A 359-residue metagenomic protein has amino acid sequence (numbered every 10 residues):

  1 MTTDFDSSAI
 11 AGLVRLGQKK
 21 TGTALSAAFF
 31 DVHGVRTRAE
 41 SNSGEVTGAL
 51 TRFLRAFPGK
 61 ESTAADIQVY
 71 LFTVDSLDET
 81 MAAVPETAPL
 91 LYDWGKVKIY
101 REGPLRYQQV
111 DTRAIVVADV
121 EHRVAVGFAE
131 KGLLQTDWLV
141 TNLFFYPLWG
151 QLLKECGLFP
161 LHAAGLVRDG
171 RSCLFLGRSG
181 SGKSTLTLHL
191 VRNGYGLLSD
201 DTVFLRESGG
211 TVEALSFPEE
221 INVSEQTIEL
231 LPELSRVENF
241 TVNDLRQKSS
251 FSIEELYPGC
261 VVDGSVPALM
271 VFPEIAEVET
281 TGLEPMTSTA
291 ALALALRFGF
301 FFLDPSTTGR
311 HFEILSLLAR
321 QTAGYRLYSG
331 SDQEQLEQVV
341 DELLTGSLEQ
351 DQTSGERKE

Functional and structural regions predicted by a protein language model:
M1-S179, R192-N193, V203-E359: A noncatalytic interaction/capping subdomain that flanks phosphate/NTP-handling catalytic cores
K183: Conserved lysine of the Walker
L186-T187: Post-Walker A alpha-helix
G196: Residue-level detector of anion-binding/catalytic polar loops
D200: Active-site flanking residues adjacent to catalytic metal/cofactor-binding acidic residues
